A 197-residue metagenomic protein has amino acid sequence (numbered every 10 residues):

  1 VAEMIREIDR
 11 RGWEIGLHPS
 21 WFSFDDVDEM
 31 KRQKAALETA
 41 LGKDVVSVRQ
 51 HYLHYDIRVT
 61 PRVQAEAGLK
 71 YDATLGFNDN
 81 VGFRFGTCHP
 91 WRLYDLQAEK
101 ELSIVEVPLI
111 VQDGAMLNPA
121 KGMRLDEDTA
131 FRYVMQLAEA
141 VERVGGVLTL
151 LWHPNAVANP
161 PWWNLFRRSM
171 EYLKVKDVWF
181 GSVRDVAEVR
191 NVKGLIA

Functional and structural regions predicted by a protein language model:
V1-R6, W21-S23: Active-site beta->alpha N-cap acidic-glycine motif
M4, E29-L37, T60, Y133 (+2 more regions): A general structural detector for well-ordered alpha-helical segments in enzyme core domains, enriched
E7, R11, A36-A40, V63-L69 (+1 more regions): Alpha-helical structural signal in soluble globular domains
I8-R10, F131-A197: C-terminal domain-boundary segment and adjacent tail
R10-I15, A40-S47, V147: Short, surface-exposed connector motifs at secondary-structure boundaries
G16-S20, V48-H51, D72-T74, P108-I110 (+2 more regions): A cross-family glycoside hydrolase active-site/sugar-binding cleft signature
F22-D26, A158: Short, small-residue-enriched loops and turns at beta-alpha junctions that line or gate enzyme active sites
A36-V141: Active-site-adjacent pocket scaffolds in enzyme catalytic domains
